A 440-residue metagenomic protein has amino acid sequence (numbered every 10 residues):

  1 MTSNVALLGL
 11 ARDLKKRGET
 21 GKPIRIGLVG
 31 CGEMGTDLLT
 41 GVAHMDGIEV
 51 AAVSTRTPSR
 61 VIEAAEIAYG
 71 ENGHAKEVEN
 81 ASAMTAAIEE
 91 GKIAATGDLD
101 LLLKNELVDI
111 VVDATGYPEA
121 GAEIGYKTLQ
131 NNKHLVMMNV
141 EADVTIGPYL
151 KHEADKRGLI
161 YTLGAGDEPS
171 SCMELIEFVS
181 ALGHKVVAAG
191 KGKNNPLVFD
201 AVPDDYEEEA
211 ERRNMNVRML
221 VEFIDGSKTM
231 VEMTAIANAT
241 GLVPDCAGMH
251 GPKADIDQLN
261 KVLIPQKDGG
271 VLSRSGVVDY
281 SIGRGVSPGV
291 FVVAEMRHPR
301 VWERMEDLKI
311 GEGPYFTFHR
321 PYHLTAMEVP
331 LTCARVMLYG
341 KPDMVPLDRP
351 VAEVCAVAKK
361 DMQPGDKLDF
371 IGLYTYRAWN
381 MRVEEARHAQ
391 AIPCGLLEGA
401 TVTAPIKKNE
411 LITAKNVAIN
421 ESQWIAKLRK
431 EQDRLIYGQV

Functional and structural regions predicted by a protein language model:
M1-K127: N-terminal glycine-/serine-/threonine-rich beta1-alpha1-beta2 phosphate-ribose binding loop of Rossmann-like
T2-K15, E208-Q439: C-terminal catalytic/substrate-binding lobe primarily of soluble NAD(P)-dependent oxidoreductases
C31, R56-P58, D100, G116-Y117 (+5 more regions): Short, ordered loop/turn segments at secondary-structure junctions
S59-R60, A142-G147, K151, E168-C172 (+2 more regions): Short gly/pro/ser/thr-enriched loop/turn and capping motifs at secondary-structure boundaries
A65-E66, G147-L150, M173-F178, K191 (+4 more regions): Short acidic, glycine/serine/threonine-rich loops at helix termini
T115-N131, M138-I160, G164-G166: Rossmann-fold NAD(P)-binding glycine/threonine-rich loop
A154-G158, T162-K228: Rossmann-like NAD(P)H-binding beta-loop-alpha module
